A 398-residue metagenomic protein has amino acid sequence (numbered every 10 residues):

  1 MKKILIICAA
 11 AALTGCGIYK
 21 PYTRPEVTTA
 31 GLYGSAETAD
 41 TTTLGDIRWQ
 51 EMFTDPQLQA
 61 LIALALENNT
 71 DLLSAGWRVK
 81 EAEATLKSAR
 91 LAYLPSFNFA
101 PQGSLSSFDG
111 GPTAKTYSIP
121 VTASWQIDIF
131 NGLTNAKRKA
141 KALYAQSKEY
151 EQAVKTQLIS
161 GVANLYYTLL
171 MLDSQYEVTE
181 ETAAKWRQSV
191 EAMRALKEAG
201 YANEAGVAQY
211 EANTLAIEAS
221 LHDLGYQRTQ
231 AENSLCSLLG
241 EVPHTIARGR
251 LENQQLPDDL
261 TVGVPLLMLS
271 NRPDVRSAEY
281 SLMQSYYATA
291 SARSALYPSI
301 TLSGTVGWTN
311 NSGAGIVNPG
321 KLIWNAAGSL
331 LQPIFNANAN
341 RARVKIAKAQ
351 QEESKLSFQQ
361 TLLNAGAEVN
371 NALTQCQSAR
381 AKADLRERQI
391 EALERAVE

Functional and structural regions predicted by a protein language model:
M1-T14: Sec-dependent bacterial lipoprotein signal peptides
G17-T85, Y201-N203, N253-M283, P333-I334 (+3 more regions): Bacterial Sec-pathway N-terminal export signals of envelope proteins
A60, E81, T116-S118, S124 (+3 more regions): Transmembrane beta-barrel architecture of outer-membrane proteins
L73, Y93-K115, S124-A153, Q157 (+5 more regions): Small/polar (Gly/Ser/Thr/Ala-rich) solvent-exposed segments that form structured loops/beta-strands/short helices used
S74-A89, V154, S160-E180, Q188-V190 (+6 more regions): Amphipathic alpha-helical coiled-coil segments
T122-S124, S291, S329: Outer-membrane beta-barrel architecture
A184, Y201-N203, V207, H222-L269: Short, solvent-exposed, mixed-charge loop/turn linkers that connect secondary-structure elements
